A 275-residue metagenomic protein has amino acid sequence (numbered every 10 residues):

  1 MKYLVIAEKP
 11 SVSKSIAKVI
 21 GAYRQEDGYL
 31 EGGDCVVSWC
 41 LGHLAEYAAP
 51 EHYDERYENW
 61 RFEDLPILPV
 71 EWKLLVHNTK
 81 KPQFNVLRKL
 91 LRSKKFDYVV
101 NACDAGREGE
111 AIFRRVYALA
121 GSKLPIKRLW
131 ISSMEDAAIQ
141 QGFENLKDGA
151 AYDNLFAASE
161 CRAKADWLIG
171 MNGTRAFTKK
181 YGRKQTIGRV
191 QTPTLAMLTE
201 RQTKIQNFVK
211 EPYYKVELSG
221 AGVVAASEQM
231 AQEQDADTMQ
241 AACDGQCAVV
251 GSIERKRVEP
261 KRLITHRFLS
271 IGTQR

Functional and structural regions predicted by a protein language model:
M1-E160, W167, M230: Intrinsically disordered, low-complexity regulatory segments
K2, D34-V37, R162, Y213-K215 (+2 more regions): A residue-level signal for beta-strand positions that form part of recognition/binding surfaces within mature
V12, F96, D148, Y152 (+3 more regions): Intrinsically disordered or highly flexible coil/loop and linker segments, enriched in small and charged/polar residues
E26, V37, W130, R183-T186 (+2 more regions): Glycine-rich, flexible loop/turn motifs
A45-H77, K89, Q185-R275: Long, highly charged, low-complexity internal segments
V86, A138, E160, K164 (+3 more regions): Exposed alpha-helical structural elements
A158-G188: Amphipathic alpha-helical segments of the small helical/lid subdomains adjacent to P-loop NTPase cores
